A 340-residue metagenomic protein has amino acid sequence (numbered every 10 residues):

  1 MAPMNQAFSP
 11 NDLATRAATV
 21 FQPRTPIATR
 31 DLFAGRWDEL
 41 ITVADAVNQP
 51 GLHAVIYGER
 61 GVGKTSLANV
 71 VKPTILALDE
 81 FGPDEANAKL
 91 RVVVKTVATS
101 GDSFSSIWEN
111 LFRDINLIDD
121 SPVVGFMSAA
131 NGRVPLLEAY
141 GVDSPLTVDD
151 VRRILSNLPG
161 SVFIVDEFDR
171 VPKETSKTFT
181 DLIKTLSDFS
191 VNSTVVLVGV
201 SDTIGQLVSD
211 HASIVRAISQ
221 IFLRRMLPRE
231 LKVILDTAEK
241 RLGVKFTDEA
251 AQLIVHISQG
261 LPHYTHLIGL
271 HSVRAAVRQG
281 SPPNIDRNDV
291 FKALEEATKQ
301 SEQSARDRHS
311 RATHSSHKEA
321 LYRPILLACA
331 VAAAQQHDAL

Functional and structural regions predicted by a protein language model:
M1-A54, P73-D79, D84-A86: A short, basic N-terminal segment
D45-K177, V191-T194, S201-T203: P-loop NTPase nucleotide-binding core
F179-S190: Conserved catalytic/switch belt of AAA+ P-loop NTPases
T180, K245-I257: Short conserved motifs of the RecA-like P-loop NTPase core
T203-I218: Short regulatory helix/loop adjacent to the ATP-binding pocket of P-loop NTPases
L223-A250, H263, I268: Conserved small helical "lid"/interfacial subdomain of P-loop NTPases
Q252-H256, H263-R278: C-terminal helical "lid" of AAA+/P-loop NTPase domains
G269-L340: Winged-helix-like regulatory helical subdomains adjacent to P-loop NTPase cores
